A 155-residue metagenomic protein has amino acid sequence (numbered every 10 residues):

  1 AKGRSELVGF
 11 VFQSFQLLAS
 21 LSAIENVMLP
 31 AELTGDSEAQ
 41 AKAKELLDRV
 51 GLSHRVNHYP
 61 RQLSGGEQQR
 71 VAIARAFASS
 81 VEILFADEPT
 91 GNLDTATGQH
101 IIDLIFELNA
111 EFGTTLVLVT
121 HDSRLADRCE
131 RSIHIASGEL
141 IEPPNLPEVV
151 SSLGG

Functional and structural regions predicted by a protein language model:
A1-R128, S132-S137: ABC family nucleotide-binding domain
E139-G155: Conserved beta-strand-loop-alpha-helix hinge in the C-terminal portion of ABC ATPase nucleotide-binding domains
